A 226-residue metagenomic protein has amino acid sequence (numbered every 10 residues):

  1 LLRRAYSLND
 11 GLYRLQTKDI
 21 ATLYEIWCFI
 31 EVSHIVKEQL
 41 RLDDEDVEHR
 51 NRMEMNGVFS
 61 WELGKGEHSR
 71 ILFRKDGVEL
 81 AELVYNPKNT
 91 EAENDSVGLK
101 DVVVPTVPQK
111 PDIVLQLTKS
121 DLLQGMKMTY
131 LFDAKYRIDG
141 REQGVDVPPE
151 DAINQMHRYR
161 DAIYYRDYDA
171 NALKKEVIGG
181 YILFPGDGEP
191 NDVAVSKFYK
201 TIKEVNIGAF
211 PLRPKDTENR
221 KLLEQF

Functional and structural regions predicted by a protein language model:
L1-T17: Structured, charged N-terminal subsegments at the starts of enzyme catalytic cores and at intra-chain domain/subunit
L12-Y24, D101, G144-V147: Conserved aromatic-histidine-acidic binding/catalytic patches
K18-V36: P-loop NTPase catalytic cores that bind/hydrolyze ATP
F29, V36-F226: Catalytic core segments in nucleotide and nucleic-acid processing enzymes
